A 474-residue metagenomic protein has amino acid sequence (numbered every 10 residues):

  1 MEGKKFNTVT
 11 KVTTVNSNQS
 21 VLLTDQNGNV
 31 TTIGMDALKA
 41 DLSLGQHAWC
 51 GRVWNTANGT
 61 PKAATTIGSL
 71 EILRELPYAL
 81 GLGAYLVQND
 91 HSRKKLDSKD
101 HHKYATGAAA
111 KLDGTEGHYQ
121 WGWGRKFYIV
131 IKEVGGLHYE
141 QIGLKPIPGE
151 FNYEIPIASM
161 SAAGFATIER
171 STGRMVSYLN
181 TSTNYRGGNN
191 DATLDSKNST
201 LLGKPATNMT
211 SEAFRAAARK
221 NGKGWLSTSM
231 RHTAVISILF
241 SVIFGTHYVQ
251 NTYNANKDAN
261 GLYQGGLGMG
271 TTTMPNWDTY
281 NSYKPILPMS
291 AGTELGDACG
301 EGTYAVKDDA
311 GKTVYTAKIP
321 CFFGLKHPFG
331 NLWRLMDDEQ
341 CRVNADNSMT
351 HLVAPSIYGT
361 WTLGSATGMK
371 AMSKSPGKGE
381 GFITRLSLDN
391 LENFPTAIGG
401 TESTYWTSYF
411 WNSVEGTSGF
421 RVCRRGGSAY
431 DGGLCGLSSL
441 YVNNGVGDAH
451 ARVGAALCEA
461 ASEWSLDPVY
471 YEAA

Functional and structural regions predicted by a protein language model:
M1-N18, E472-A474: Short, intrinsically disordered N-terminal pre-domain segments
N18-D25, G324-K326: Short hydrophobic/aromatic-rich beta-strand motifs
L23-L42: Short, surface-exposed terminal/edge motifs of secreted or surface/virion proteins that either
S43-W123, I129-I131: GGW-centered surface loops in extracellular recognition modules
C50, R231-H232, A255-S290, K312 (+2 more regions): C-terminal, surface-exposed recognition/capping segments
T65-I72, L76, H101-Y104, D113 (+5 more regions): Carbohydrate-recognition beta-sandwich/jelly-roll modules in extracellular/periplasmic carbohydrate-active proteins
G114-H118, I142-P328: Short aromatic-cysteine micro-motif
R342-I357: A short, polar/charged loop-to-alpha-helix boundary motif
